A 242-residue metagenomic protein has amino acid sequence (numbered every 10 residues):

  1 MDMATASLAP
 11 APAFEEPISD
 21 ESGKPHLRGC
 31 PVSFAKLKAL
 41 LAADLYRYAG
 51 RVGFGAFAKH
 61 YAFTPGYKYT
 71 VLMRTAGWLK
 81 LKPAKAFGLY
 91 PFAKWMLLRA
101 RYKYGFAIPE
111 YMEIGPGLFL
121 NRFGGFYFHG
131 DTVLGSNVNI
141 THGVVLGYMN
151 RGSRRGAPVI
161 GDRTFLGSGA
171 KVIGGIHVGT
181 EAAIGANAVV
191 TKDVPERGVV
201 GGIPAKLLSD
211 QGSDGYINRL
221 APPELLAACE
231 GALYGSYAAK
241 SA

Functional and structural regions predicted by a protein language model:
M1-Y104, G215-A242: Terminal amphipathic alpha-helical/low-complexity segments used for targeting or macromolecular assembly
Y104, P109-E110, G115-P116, N121-G130 (+10 more regions): Left-handed beta-helix
R155-I173, I203-A242: C-terminal segments of enzyme domains that contribute to small-molecule binding surfaces
